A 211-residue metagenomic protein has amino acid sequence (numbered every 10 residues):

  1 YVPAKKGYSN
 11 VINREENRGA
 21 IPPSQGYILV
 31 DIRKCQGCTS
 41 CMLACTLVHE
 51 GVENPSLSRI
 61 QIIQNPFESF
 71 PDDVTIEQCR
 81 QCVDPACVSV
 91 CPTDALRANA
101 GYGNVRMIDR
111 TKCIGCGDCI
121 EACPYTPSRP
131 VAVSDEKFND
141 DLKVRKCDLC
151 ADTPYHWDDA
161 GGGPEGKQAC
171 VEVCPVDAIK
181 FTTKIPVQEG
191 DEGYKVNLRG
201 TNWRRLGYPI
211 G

Functional and structural regions predicted by a protein language model:
V2-P23, L57-S58, I63-Q81, V90-T93 (+1 more regions): Flanking helices and flexible, charged tails adjoining ferredoxin-like Fe-S electron-transfer domains in multi-subunit
G19-R33, T39, T46-R59: N-terminal cysteine/histidine-rich coordination modules
C38-C41, C119: Conserved phosphate-binding and hydrolysis motifs of nucleotide-dependent enzymes
A44-C45, V90: Phosphate- and divalent-cation-binding pockets in alpha/beta enzyme and binding domains that engage nucleotide-derived
A95-A98: Membrane-helix exit/interface motif
R106-I108: Interfacial segments of alpha-helical transmembrane regions
